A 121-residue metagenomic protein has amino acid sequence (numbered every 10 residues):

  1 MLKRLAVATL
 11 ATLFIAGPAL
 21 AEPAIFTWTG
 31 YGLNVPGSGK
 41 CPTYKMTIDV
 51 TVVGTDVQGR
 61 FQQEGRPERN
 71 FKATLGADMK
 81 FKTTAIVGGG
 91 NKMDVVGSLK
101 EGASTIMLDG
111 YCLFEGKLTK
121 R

Functional and structural regions predicted by a protein language model:
M1-V7: Bacterial N-terminal signal peptides that target proteins for export
V7-A8, G116: General helical structural elements
A8-A16: Bacterial N-terminal signal peptides
G17-A21: Sec/Tat signal peptide C-region and signal peptidase I cleavage site
E22-R121: Central antiparallel beta-sheet cores of small beta-barrel/beta-sandwich binding domains
